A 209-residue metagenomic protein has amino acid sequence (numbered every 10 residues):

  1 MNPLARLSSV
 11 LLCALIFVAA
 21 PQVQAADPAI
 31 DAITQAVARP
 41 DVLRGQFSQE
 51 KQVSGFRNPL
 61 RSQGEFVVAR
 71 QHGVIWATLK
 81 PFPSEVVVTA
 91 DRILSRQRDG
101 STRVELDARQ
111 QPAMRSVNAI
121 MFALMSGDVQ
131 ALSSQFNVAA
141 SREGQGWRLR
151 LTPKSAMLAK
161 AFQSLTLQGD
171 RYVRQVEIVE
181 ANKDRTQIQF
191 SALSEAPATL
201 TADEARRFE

Functional and structural regions predicted by a protein language model:
M1-A5: N-terminal secretory signal peptides that target proteins for export/translocation
S8-A19: Bacterial N-terminal signal peptides
V23-Q46, Q52-R57, E204-E209: N-terminal leader/targeting segments and the immediate start of mature chains
A38-D91: N-terminal mature ectodomain segment of secretory-pathway/periplasmic proteins
F47, V74-T78, I93-R96, V104 (+2 more regions): Short hydrophobic/aromatic-rich beta-strand segments that constitute the beta-sheet cores of beta-sandwich/beta-barrel
Q97-F122: Acidic/charged, solvent-exposed loop-and-adjacent secondary-structure segments enriched in E/D, K/R, S/T, and G/P
L124-G127: Anionic-ligand binding region
V129-E209: Gly/Pro-enriched, hydrophobic low-complexity segments that function as extracytoplasmic propeptides/linkers
